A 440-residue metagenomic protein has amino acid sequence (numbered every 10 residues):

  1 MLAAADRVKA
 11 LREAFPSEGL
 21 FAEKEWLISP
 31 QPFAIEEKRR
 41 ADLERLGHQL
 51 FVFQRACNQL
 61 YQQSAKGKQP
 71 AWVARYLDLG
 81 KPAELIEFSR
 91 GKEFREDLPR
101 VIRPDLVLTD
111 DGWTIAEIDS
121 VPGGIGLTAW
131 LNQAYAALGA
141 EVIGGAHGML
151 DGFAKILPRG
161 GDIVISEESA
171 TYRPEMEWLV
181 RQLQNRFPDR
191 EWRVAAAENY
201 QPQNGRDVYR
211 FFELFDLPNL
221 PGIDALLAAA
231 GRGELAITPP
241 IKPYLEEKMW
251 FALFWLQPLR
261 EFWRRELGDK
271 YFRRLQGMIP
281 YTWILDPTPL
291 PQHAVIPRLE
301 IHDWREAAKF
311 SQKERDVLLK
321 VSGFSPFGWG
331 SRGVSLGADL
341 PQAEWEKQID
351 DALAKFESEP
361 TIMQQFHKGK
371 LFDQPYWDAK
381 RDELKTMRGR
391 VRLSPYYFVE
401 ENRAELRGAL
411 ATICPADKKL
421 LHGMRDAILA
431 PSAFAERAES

Functional and structural regions predicted by a protein language model:
M1-S440: Preference for protein termini
